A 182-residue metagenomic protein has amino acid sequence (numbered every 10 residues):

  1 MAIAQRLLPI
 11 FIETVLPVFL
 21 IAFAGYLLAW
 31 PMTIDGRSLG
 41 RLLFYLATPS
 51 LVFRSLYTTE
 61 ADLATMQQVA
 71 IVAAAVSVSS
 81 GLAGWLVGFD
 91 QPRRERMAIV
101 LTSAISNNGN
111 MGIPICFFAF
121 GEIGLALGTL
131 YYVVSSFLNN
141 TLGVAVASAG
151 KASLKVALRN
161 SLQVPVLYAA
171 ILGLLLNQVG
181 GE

Functional and structural regions predicted by a protein language model:
M1-E182: Alpha-helical transmembrane segments of multi-pass small-molecule/ion transporters
